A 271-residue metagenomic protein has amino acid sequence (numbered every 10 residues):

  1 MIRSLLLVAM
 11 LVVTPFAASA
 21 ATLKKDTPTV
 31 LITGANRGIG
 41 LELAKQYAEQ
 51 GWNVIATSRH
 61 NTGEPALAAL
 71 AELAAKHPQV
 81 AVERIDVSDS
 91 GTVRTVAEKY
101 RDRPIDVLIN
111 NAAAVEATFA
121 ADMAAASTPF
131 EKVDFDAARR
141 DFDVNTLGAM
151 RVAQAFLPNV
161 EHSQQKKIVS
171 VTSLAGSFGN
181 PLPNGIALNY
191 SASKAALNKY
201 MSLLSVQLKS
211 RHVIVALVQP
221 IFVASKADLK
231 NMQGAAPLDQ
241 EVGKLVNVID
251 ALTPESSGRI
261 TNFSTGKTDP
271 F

Functional and structural regions predicted by a protein language model:
I32-T33, N110, K167-G176, I214-Q219: Structural signature of the Rossmann-like NAD(P)-dependent dehydrogenase/reductase core
N36: Conserved glycine-rich cofactor-binding loop
Q50-A66: Conserved glycine-rich Rossmann-like NAD(P)H-binding loop of the short-chain dehydrogenase/reductase
L73-G91: Rossmann-fold cofactor-recognition segment
S88-R103: Conserved Rossmann-fold cofactor-binding substructure of NAD(P)-dependent oxidoreductases
I109, V152-F156, V160, Y200-M201: Hydrophobic positions on the long internal alpha-helix of Rossmann-like NAD(P)-dependent oxidoreductase domains
A113-L147, E161-K209: Catalytic loop of short-chain dehydrogenase/reductase
S210, L217-P220, S225, L229-F271: C-terminal helical subdomain
